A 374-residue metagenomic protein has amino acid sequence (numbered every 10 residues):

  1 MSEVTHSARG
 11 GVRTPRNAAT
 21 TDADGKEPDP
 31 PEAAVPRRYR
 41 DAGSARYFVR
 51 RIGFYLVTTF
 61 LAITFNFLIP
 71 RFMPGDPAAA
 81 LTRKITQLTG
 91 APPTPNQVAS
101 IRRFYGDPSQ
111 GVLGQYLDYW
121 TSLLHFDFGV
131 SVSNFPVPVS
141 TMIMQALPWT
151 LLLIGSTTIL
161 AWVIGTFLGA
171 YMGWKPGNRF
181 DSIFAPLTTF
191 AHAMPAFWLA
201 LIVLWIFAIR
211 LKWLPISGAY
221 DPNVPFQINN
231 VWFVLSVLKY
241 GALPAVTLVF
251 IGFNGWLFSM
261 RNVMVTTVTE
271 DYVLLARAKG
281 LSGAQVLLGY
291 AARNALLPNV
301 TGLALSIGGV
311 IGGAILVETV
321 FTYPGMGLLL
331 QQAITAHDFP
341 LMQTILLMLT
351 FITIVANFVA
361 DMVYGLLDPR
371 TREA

Functional and structural regions predicted by a protein language model:
M1-Y55, P176-G177, M362-A374: Transmembrane alpha-helical segments of polytopic membrane transport and secretion proteins
E3-T5, P30, P36-S44, Y105-T166: An internal, D/E-rich "acidic patch" concept
V35-R40, T59-N66, R71, W149 (+2 more regions): Helix-terminus/capping and membrane-interface signal
A42-R46, I143, L147-F180, A196 (+2 more regions): Alpha-helical transmembrane segments of integral membrane proteins, especially multi-pass inner/plasma-membrane
S44, I52, Q97, I101 (+10 more regions): Hydrophobic alpha-helical segments of integral membrane proteins, encompassing both true transmembrane helices
V57-F65, V112, Y116, H125 (+4 more regions): Hydrophobic alpha-helical transmembrane segments of multi-pass integral membrane proteins
T59-Q115, L211-F233: Hydrophobic alpha-helical transmembrane segments of membrane transport/permease proteins and related membrane-embedded
F65-F72, D118-T121, L187-G218, T247-V249 (+1 more regions): Membrane-water interface segments at the C-terminal ends of transmembrane alpha-helices in multi-pass inner-membrane
